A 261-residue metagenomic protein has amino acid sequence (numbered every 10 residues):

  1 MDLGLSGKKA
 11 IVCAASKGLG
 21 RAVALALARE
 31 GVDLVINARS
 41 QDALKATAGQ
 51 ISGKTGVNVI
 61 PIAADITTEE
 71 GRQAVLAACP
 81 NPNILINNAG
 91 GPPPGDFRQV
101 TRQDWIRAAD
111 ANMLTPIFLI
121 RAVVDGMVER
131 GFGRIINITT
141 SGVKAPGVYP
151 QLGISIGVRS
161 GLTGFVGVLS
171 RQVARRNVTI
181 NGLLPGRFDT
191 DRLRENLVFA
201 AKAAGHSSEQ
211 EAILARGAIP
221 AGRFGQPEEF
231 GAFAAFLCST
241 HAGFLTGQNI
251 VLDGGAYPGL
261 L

Functional and structural regions predicted by a protein language model:
L3, G18, A235, T246-L261: Short C-terminal tail/terminal secondary-structure segment of NAD(P)H-dependent dehydrogenase/reductase domains
L3-D33: Canonical Rossmann dinucleotide-binding motif of NAD(H)/NADP(H)-dependent dehydrogenases/reductases, specifically
N88-P94, G255: Conserved NAD(P)H cofactor-binding loop of Rossmann-fold oxidoreductase domains
D96-F97, D104-A109, A215-R216: Substrate-binding pocket helix/loop in short-chain dehydrogenase/reductase
I120-R121, G167: A short, exposed helix-loop element centered on a Lys and neighboring polar residues
I136-L162, V166-R175, R187: Catalytic loop of short-chain dehydrogenase/reductase
A174, T179, L245-G247: Short, small/polar-rich loop/turn modules that mediate ligand/substrate recognition or access, typified
